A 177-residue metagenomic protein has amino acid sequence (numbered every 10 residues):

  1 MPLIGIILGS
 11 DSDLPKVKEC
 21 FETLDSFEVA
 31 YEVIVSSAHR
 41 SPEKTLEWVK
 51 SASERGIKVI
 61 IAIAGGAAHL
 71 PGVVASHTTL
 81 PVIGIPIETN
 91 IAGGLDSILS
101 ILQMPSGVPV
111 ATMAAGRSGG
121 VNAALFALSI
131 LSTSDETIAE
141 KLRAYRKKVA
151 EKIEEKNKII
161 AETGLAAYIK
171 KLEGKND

Functional and structural regions predicted by a protein language model:
P2, V29-A30, L80, Q103-M113: Glycine/charged-rich beta-loop-alpha catalytic/anionic-binding loops adjacent to active sites
P2-R40: Glycine-rich phosphate/diphosphate-binding loop of Rossmann-like nucleotide-binding domains
D13-V17, S41-T45, A64-V73, A92-L95 (+1 more regions): Short glycine/serine/threonine-rich phosphate/pyrophosphate-binding segments that cradle anionic phosphate groups
V33-R55: N-terminal beta-loop-helix "entrance" segment that forms/cooperates in small-molecule cofactor or anionic ligand
W48-P86, N90: Glycine-rich phosphate-binding loop
I91-E140: Short, glycine-/small-residue-rich phosphate/pyrophosphate-handling segment
L131-D177: Glycine-rich phosphate/pyrophosphate-binding loop and the adjoining helix
